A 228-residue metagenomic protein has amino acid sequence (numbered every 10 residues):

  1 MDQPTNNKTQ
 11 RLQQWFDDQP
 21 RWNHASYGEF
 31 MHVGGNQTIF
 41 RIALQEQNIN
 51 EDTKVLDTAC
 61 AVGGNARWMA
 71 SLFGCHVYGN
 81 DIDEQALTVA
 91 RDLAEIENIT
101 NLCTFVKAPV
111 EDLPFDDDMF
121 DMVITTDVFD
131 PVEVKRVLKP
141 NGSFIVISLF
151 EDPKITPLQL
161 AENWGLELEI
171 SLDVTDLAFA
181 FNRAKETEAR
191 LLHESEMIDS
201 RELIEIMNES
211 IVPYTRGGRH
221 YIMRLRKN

Functional and structural regions predicted by a protein language model:
M1-H24: N-terminal, positively charged/glycine-rich alpha-helical extensions of SAM-dependent methyltransferases
P20-G35: Class I SAM-dependent methyltransferase Rossmann-like catalytic core, especially the SAM/SAH-binding loop
V33-E51: Conserved alpha-helix/loop element of class I SAM-dependent methyltransferases that forms part of the SAM/SAH-binding
L56, G64-E111: Class I SAM-dependent methyltransferase SAM/SAH-binding core
A61: Conserved glycine-rich SAM-binding loop
E111-M122: A short acidic, Gly/Pro-enriched loop at the edge of an enzyme's catalytic core that lines a small-molecule cofactor
P131-S143: A short glycine-rich, Lys/Arg-flanked "PGG" loop and its adjoining helix->strand segment in the class I
V174-N228: Conserved Class I S-adenosyl-L-methionine
